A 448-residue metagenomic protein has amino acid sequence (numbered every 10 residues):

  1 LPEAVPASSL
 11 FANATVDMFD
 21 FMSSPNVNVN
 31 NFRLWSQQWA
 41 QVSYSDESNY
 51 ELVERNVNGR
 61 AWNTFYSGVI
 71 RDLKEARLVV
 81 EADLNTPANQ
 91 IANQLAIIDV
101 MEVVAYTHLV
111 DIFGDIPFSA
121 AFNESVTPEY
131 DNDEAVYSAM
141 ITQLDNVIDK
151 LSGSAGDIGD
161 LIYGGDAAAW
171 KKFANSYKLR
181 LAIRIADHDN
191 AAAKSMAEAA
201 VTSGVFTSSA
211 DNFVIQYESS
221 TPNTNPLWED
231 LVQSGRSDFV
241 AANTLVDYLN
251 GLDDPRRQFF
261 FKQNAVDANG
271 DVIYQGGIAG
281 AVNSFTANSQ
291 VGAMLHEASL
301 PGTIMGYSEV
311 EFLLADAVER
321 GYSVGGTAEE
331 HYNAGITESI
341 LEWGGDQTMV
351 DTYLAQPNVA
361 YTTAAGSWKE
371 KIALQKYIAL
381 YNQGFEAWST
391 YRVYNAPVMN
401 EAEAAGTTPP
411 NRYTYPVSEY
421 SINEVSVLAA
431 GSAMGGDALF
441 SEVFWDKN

Functional and structural regions predicted by a protein language model:
L1-Y137, F206-A298, G302, P357-A360 (+2 more regions): Short acidic-aromatic linear motifs embedded in glycine-rich loops, typified by GG[WY][YF]DAGD(H) and related
H108-I112, P117, A155, R184-N190 (+1 more regions): Short coil/turn linking the two alpha-helices of tandem helical-hairpin repeats
D133-S208: Internal, well-ordered domain-core segments that constitute the primary functional module of diverse proteins
L181-I215, L252, V318-T327, I340-L341 (+1 more regions): Bacterial peptidoglycan biogenesis and beta-lactam-recognition machinery
S284-T327, H331-A334: Long, repeat-rich segments with strong aromatic
R320-A387: C-terminal structural cap/anchor segments
